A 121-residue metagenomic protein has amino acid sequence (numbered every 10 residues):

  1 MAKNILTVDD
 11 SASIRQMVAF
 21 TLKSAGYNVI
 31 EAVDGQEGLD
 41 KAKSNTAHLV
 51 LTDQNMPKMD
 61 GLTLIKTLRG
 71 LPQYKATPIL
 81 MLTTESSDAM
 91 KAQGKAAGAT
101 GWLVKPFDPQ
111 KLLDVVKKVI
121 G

Functional and structural regions predicted by a protein language model:
Q16-S24: Charged docking surfaces used in two-component/phosphorelay signaling
G26-V33, K41: Short hydrophobic/Thr-rich beta-strand motif most characteristic of the beta2 strand and flanking loop of CheY-like
T46-L51: Active-site beta3 strand of CheY-like receiver
D53, T83: Active-site residues of response regulator receiver
M56: Receiver (REC) domain active-site loop signature in two-component systems and cognate sites in sensor histidine kinases
F107-V116: C-terminal output helix
